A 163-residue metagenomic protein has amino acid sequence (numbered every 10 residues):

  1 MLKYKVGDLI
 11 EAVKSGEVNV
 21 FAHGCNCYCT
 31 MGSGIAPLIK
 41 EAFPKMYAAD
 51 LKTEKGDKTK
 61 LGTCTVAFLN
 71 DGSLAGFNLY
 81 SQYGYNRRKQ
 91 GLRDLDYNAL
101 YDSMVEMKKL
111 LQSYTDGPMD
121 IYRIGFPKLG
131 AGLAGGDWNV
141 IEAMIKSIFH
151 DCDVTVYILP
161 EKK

Functional and structural regions predicted by a protein language model:
M1-K163: Macrodomain-like recognition of ADP-ribose-binding/processing modules
